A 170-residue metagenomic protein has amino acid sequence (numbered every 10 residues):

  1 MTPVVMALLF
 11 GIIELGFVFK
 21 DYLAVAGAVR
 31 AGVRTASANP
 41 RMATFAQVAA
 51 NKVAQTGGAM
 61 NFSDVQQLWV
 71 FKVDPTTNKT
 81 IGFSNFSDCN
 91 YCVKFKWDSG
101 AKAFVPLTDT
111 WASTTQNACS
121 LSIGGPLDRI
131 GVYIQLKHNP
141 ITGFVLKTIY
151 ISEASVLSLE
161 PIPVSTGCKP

Functional and structural regions predicted by a protein language model:
M1-F17: N-terminal single-pass transmembrane signal-anchor helix
E14-A26, R41-M42, A46: Membrane-proximal amphipathic alpha-helices that sit immediately adjacent to an N-terminal transmembrane/signal-anchor
R30-P170: Short, conserved structural patches
